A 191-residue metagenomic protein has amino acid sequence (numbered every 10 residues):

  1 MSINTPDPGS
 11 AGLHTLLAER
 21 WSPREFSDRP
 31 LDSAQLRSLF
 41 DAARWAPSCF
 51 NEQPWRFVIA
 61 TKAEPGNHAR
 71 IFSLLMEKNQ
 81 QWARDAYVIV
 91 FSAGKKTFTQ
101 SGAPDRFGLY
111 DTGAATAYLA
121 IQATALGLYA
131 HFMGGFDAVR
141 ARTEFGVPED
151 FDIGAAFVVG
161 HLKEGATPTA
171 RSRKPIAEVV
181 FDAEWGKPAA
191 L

Functional and structural regions predicted by a protein language model:
M1-L191: Acidic, surface-exposed loops and disordered segments
